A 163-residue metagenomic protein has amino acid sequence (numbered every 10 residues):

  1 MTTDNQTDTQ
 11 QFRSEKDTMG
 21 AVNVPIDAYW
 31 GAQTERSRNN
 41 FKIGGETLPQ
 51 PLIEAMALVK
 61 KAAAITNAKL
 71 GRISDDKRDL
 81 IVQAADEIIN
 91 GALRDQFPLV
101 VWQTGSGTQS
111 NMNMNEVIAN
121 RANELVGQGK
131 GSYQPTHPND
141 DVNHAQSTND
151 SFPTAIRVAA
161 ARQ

Functional and structural regions predicted by a protein language model:
M1-Q163: Conserved, well-structured ligand/cofactor-binding cores
